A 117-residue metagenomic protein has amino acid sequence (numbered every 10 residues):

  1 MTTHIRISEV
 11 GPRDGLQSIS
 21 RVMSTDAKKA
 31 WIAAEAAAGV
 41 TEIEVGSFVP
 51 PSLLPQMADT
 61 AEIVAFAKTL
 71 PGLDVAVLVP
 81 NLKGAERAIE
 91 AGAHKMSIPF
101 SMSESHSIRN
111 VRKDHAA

Functional and structural regions predicted by a protein language model:
T2-E9, K28-G46, P51-A58: N-terminal glycine-rich anion-binding loops that anchor highly charged ligand groups
T2-I5, G39-T41, T69-V75, A93-H94: Short, well-ordered coil/turn segments that N-cap beta-strands
I7-K29, G72-L82, H106-D114: Active-site mouth loops of central-metabolism enzymes
S8-V10, H94-S103: Non-cysteine beta-strand/loop elements that form the S-adenosyl-L-methionine
G15, E35, A88, M96: Conserved, mostly hydrophobic/aromatic
L16-Q17, E44-V49, T69, L73: Glycine-/proline-rich flexible loop or hinge segments
T41-F66, I98-D114: Glycine-rich, proline-tolerant flexible connector loops at the mouths of alpha/beta enzymes
P80-G92: Catalytic cores of alpha/beta
